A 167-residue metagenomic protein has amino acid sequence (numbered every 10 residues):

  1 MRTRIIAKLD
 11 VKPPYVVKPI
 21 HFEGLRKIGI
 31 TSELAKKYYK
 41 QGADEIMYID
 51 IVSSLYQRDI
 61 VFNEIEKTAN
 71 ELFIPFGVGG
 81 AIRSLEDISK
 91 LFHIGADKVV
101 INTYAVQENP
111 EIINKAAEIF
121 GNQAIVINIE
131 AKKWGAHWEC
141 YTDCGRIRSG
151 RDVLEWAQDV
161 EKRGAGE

Functional and structural regions predicted by a protein language model:
M1-I5, A43-E45, L72-F76, A96-D97 (+2 more regions): Short, well-ordered coil/turn segments that N-cap beta-strands
A7-L9, Y56-G79, I112-E130: Alpha-helix-loop-beta-strand connector modules within alpha/beta enzyme cores
D10, Y38, I46, V78 (+3 more regions): Conserved, mostly hydrophobic/aromatic
V11-P13, V17-K18, F22-G24, A96-E167: Conserved anion-binding
H21-K40: Short catalytic helix/loop segments, enriched in acidic residues and glycine and frequently bearing histidine
E45-E64, I101-V106: Glycine-rich, proline-tolerant flexible connector loops at the mouths of alpha/beta enzymes
A69-V99: Catalytic cores of alpha/beta
